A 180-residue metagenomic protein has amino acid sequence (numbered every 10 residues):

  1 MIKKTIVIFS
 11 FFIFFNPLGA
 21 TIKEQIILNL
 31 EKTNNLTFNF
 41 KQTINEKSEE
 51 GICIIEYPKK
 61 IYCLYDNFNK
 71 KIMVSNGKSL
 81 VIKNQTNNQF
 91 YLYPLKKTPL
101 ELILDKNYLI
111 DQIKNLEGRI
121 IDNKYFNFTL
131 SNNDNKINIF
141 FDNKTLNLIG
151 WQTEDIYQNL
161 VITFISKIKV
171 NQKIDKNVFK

Functional and structural regions predicted by a protein language model:
T5-F14: Sec-dependent N-terminal signal peptides
F15-A20: Sec/Tat signal peptide C-region and signal peptidase I cleavage site
L28-S48: A short, Trp-centered hydrophobic/proline-enriched beta-strand micro-motif
F40, I61-Y65, L80-K83, F128 (+1 more regions): Short hydrophobic/aromatic-rich beta-strand segments that constitute the beta-sheet cores of beta-sandwich/beta-barrel
C53-L102, V161: An acidic-aromatic
T86-Y125: Flexible, surface-exposed loop/linker segments and immediately adjacent secondary-structure boundaries
D111-K180: Gly/Pro-enriched, hydrophobic low-complexity segments that function as extracytoplasmic propeptides/linkers
